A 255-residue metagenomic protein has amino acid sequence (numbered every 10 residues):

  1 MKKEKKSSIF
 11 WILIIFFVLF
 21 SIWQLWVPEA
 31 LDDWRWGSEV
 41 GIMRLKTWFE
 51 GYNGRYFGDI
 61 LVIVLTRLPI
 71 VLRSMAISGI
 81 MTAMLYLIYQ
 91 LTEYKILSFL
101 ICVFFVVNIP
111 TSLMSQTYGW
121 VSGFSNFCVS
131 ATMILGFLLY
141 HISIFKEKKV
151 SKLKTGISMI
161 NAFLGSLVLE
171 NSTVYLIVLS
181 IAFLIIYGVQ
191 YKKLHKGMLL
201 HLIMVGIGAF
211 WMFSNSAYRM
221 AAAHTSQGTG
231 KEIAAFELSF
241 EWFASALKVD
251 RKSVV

Functional and structural regions predicted by a protein language model:
M1-L19: Start-transfer (signal-anchor) and selected internal transmembrane alpha helices of multi-pass inner/ER membrane
S21-L72, V121, E170-V178, I185-S253: Transmembrane catalytic cores of multi-pass membrane glycosyltransferases and polysaccharide-assembly enzymes
I22, L87-E93, P110-T111, L139-E147 (+1 more regions): Structural signal for the C-terminal ends of transmembrane alpha-helices and the immediately following loop
R55, V103-I142, L169: Membrane-interface micro-motifs in multi-pass membrane enzymes
R67-A83: Loop-to-helix entry region of an early transmembrane alpha helix in multi-pass inner-membrane enzymes
I77, M81, N126-L138, Y175-F183: Hydrophobic core segments of transmembrane alpha-helices in multi-pass, intramembrane catalytic enzymes
S78-L100, G136: Transmembrane-helix motifs of polytopic, lipid-linked glycan transferases
L153-L179: Membrane-interface alpha helices of multi-pass inner-membrane proteins
